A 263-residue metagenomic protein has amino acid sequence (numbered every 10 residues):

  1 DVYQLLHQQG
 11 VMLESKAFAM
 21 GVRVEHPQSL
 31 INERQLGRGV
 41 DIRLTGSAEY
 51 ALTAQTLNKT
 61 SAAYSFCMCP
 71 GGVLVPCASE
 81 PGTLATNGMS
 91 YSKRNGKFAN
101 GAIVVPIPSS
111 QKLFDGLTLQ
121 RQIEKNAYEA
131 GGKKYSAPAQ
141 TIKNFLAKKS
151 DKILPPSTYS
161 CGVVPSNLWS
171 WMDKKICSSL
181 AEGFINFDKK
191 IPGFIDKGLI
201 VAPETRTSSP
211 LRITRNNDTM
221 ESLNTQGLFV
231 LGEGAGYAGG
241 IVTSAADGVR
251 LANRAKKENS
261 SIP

Functional and structural regions predicted by a protein language model:
D1-P263: Residues forming the flavin
